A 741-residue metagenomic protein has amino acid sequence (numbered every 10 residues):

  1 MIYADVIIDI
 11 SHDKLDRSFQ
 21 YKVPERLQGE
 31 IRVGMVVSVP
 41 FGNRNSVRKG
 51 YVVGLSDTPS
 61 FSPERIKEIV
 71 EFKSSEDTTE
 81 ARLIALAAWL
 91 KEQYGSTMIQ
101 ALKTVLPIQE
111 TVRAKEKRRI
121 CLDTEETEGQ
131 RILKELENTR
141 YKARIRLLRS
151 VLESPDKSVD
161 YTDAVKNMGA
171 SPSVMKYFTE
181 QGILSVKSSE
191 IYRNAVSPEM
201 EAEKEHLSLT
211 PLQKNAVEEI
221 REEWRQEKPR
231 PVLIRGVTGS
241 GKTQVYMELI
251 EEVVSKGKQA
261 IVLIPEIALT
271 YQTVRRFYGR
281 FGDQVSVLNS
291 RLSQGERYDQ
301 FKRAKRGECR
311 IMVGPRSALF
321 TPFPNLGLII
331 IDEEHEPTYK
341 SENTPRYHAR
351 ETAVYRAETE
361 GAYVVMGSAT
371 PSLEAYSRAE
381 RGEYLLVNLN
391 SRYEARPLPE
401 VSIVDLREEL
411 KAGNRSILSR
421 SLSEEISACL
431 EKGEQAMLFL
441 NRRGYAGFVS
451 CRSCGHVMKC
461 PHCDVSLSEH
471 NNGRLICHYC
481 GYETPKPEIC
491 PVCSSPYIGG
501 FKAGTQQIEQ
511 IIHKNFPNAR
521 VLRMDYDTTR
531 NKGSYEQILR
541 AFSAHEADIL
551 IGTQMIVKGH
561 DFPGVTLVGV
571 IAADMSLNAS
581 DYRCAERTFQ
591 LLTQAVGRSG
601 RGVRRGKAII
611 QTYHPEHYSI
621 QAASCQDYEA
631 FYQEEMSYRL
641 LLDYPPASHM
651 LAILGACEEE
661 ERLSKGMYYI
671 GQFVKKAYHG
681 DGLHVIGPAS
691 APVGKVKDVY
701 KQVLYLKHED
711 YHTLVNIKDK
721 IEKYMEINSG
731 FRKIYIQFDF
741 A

Functional and structural regions predicted by a protein language model:
M1-S368, E380-R396, Y705, H712-D719 (+1 more regions): Accessory, non-ATPase domains that flank or precede helicase/AAA+ motor cores in DNA-metabolism machines
M1-Y3, D16, N45, G433 (+4 more regions): A general secondary-structure signal for short beta-strands and their flanking turns/coil in non-transmembrane regions
K204-T210, K214, E218, E227-S664 (+4 more regions): Inter-lobe coupling/hinge segments of SF2-like helicase ATPases
L522, Y678-A691, R732-F740: Short beta-strand elements
Y628, S664-I686: Short amphipathic alpha-helix segments
H684-H712: Short, intrinsically disordered low-complexity segments
